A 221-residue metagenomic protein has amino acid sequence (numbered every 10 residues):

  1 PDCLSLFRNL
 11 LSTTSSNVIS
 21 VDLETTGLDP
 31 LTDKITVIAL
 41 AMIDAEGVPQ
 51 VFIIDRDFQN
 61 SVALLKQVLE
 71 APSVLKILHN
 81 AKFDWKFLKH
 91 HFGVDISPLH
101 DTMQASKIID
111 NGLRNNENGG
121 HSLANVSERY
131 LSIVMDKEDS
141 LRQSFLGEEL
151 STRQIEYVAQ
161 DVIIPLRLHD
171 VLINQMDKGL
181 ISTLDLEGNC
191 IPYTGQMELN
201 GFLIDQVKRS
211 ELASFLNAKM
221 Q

Functional and structural regions predicted by a protein language model:
P1-N125: Conserved RNase H-like, two-metal-ion catalytic cores of nucleic-acid enzymes
S97, D136, R142-Q221: Mixed-charge, glycine-rich, non-catalytic linkers/tails in nucleic-acid processing enzymes
T102, R129, F215: Short acidic/histidine-centered micro-motifs embedded in hydrophobic/aromatic stretches that mark compact functional
S106-Q143, E156, I163-I164: Metal-dependent DNA phosphodiester-chemistry modules and their immediately adjacent helices/loops in DNA-processing
